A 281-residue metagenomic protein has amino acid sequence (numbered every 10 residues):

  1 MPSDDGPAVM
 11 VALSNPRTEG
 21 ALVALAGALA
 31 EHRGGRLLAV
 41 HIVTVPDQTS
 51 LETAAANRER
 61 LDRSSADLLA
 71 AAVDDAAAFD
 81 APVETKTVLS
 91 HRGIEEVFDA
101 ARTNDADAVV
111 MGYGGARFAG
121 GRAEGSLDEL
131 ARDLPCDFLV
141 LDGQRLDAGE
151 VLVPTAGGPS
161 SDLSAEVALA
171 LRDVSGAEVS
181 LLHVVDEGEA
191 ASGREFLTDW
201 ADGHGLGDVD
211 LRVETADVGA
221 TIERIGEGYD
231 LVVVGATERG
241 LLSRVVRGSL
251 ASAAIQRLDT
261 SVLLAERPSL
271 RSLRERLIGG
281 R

Functional and structural regions predicted by a protein language model:
M1-G20, A108, Y113-L169, V174 (+3 more regions): Intrinsically disordered or low-complexity boundary/linker segments at protein termini and domain junctions
P2-A54, E150-H204, V209: Small/aliphatic-rich secondary-structure junction motif
A24-A26, E96-D99, S126, V167 (+1 more regions): A short acidic, amphipathic alpha-helical/loop segment
E31-N104, G114-G115: Intracellular, membrane-proximal regulatory regions of polytopic membrane proteins
L68-D75, S126-L127, S192-G203: Short, aromatic/basic amphipathic alpha-helical patches
A77-V109, A119-R122, H204-L242, V246-S249 (+2 more regions): Structural beta-alpha unit
R117-F118, D186-A191, G240-L242: Short, small-residue-enriched loops and turns at beta-alpha junctions that line or gate enzyme active sites
